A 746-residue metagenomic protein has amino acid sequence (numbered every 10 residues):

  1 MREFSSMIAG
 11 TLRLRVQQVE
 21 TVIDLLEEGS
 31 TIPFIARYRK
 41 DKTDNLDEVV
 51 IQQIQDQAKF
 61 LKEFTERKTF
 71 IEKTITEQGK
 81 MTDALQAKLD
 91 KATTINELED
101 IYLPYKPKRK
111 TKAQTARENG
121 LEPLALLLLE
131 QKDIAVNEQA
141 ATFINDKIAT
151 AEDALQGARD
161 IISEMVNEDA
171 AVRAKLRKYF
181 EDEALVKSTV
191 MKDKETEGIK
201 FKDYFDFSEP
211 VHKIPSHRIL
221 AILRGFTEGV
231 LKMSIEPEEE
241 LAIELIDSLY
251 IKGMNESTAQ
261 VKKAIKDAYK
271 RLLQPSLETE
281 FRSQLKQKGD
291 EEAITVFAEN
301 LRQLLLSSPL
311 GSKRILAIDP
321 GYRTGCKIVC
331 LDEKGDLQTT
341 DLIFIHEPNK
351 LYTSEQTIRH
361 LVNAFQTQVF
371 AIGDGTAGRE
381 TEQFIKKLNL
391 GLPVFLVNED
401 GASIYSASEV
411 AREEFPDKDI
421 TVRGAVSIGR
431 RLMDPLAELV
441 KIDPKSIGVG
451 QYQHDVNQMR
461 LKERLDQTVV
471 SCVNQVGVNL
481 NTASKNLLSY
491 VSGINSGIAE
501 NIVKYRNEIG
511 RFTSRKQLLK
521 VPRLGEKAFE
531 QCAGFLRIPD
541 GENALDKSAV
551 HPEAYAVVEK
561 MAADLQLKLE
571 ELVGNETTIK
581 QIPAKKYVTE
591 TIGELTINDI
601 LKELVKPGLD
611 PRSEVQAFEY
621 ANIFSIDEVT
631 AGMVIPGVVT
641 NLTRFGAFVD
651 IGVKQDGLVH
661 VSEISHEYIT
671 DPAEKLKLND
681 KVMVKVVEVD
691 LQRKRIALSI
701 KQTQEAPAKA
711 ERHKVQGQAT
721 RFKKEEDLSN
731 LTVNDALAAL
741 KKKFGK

Functional and structural regions predicted by a protein language model:
R13, S308-L310, V470-K504, N622-G657 (+1 more regions): C-terminal accessory/binding modules appended to enzymatic or scaffolding proteins
D24-E27, P104, T115-E118, A221-G225 (+16 more regions): Replace "in large, NTP-powered and nucleic-acid-processing enzymes" with "in large, NTP-powered factors and other
T31-I32, T43, D47-Q114, N119-N145 (+5 more regions): Accessory alpha-helical DNA-binding modules that contact the DNA backbone or grooves
V50-Q52, F64, T69-T74, Q78-A317 (+2 more regions): Duplex nucleic acid-engaging cores and interfaces of nucleic-acid transaction enzymes
E97, F395, S406-V476, N481: Long, charge-rich intrinsically disordered scaffolds of nucleic-acid metabolism proteins
K178-V186, I318-Y322, G375-E380, V397-I404 (+5 more regions): A glycine-rich phosphate-binding loop feature that marks nucleotide/adenosyl-phosphate handling sites
E280-A298, A411, S446-G477, A584-A631: Long, charged amphipathic helices and adjacent flexible linkers at domain junctions
L536-K746: Single-stranded RNA-binding regions, centering on S1/OB-family and related RNA-binding modules
